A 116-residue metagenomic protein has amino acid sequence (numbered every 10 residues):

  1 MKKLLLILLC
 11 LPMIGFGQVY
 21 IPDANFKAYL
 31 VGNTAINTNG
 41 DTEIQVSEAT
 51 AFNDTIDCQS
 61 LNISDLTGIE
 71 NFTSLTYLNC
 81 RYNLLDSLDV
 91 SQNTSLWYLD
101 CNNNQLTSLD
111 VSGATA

Functional and structural regions predicted by a protein language model:
L4-N79, L88, T94, G113-T115: N-terminal capping/linker segments that flank leucine-rich repeat
L61, N83, C101-N104: Consensus "Asn ladder" position of solenoid repeat domains
Y77, S87, Y98, Q105-S108: Detector for repetitive beta-architecture
